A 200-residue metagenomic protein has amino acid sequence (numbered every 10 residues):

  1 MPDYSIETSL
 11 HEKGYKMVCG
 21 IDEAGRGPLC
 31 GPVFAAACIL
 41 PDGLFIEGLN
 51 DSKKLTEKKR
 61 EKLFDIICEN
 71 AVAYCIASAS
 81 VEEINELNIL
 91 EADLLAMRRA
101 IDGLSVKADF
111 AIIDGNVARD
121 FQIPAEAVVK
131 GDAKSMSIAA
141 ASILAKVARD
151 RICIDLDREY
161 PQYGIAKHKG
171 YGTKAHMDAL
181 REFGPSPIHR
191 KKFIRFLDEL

Functional and structural regions predicted by a protein language model:
M1-L200: RNase H-like, Mg2+-dependent phosphodiesterase core, and more generally RNA phosphate-backbone-engaging helix-loop
